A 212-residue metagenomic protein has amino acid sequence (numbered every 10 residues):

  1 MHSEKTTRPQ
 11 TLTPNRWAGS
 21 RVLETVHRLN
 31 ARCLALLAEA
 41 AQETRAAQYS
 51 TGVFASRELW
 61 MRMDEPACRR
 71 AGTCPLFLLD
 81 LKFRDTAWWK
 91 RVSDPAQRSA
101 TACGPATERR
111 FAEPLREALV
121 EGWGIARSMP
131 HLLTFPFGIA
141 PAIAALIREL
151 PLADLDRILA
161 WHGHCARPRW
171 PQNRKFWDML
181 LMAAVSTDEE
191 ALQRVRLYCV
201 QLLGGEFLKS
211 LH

Functional and structural regions predicted by a protein language model:
M1-A100: Structure-specific DNA junction-binding interface
S20, E24, R28, A102-R109 (+2 more regions): Generic amphipathic alpha-helical segments used as scaffolds and interaction surfaces in large, multi-domain proteins
A40-E43, A47, P95, I125-S128 (+4 more regions): Surface-exposed polar/charged interaction patches
A71, P75-L78, W161-Q201: Long, compositionally biased
R84, C103, T107, P136-F137 (+2 more regions): Catalytic cofactor-binding cores of redox enzymes
S99-E117, A166-W177: Membrane-interacting alpha-helical segments
F111, L115-L159, G163: Amphipathic alpha-helical packing elements
C199-L211: A domain-level signal for the mature, folded cores of soluble proteins
